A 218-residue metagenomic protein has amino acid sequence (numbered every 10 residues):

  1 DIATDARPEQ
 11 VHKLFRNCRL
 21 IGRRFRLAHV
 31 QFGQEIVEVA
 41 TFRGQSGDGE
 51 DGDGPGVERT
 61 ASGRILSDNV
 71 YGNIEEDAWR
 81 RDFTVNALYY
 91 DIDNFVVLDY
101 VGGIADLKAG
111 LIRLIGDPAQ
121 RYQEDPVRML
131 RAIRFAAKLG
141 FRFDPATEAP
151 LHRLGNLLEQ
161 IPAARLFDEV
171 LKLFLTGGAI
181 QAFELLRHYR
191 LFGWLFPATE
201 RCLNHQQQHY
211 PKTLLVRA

Functional and structural regions predicted by a protein language model:
D1-A218: Catalytic cores of the polymerase beta-like nucleotidyltransferase superfamily and closely associated nucleotide
